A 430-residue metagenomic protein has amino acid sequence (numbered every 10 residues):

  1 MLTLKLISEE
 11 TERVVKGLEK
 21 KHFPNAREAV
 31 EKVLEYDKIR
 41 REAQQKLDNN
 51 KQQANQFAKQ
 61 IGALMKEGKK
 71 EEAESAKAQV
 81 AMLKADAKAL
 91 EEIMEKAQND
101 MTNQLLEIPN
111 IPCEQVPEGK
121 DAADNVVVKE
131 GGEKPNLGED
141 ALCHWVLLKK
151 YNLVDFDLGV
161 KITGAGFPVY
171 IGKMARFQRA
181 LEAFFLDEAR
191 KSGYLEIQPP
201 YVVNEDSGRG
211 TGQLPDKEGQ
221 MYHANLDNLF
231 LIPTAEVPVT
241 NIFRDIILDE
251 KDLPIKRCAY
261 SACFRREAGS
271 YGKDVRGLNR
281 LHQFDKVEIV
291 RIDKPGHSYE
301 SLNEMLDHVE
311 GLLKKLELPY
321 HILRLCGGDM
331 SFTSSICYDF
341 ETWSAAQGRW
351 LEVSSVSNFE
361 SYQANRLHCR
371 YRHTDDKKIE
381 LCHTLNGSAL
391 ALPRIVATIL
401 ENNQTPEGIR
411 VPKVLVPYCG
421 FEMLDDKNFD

Functional and structural regions predicted by a protein language model:
M1-P135, D157: N-terminal alpha-helical targeting/anchoring segments
R27, E130-D430: TRNA-recognition modules of translation machinery and tRNA-sensing kinases, especially anticodon-binding
